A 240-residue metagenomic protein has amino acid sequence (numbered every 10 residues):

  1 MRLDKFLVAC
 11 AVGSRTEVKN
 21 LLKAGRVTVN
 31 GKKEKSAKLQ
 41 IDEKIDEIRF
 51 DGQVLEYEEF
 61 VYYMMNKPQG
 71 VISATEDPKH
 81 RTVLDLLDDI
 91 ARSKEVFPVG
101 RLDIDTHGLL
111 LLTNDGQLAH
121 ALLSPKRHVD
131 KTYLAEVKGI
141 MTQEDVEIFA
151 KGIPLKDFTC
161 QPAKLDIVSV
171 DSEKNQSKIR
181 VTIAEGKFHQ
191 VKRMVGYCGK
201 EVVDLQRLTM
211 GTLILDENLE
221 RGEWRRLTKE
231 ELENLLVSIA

Functional and structural regions predicted by a protein language model:
M1-A240: Basic, flexible Lys/Arg- and Gly-enriched helix-loop patches that mediate nucleic-acid binding at interfaces with rRNA
